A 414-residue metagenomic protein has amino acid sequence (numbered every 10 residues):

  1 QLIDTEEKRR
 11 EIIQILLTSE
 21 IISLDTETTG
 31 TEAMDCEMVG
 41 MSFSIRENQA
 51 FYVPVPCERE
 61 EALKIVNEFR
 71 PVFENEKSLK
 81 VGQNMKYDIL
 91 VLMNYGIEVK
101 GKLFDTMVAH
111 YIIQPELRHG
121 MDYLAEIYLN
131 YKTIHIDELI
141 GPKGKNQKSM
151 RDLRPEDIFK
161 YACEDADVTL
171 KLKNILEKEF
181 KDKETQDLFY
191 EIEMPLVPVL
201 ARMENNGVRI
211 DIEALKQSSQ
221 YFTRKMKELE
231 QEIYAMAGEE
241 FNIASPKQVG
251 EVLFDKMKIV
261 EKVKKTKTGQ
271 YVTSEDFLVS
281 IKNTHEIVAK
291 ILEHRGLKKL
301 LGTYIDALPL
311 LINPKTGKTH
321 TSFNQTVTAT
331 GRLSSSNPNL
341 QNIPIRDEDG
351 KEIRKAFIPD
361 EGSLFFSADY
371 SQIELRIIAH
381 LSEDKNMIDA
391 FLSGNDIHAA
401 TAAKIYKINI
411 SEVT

Functional and structural regions predicted by a protein language model:
Q1-C57, E74, Q83-M85, K100 (+10 more regions): Conserved "right-hand" nucleotidyltransferase catalytic core of DNA-directed polymerases
A62-K77: Short, basic/hydrophobic alpha-helical segments
N67, Y123, K351, L375-R376 (+2 more regions): Feature representing long, continuous alpha-helical segments
L79-I89, I113: Acidic, metal-coordinating catalytic cores used for nucleic-acid/nucleotide bond scission and strand-transfer chemistry
Y87-N94, V252, I377: Phosphate- and divalent-cation-binding pockets in alpha/beta enzyme and binding domains that engage nucleotide-derived
E98-Q114, G394-H398: Conserved beta-strand -> loop -> alpha-helix junction used to position metal-binding or nucleic-acid-contacting
K160-Y161, I388-N395: Active-site metal-coordination segments of metallo-dependent hydrolases
S393-T414: Generic long, charged, amphipathic alpha-helical segments
